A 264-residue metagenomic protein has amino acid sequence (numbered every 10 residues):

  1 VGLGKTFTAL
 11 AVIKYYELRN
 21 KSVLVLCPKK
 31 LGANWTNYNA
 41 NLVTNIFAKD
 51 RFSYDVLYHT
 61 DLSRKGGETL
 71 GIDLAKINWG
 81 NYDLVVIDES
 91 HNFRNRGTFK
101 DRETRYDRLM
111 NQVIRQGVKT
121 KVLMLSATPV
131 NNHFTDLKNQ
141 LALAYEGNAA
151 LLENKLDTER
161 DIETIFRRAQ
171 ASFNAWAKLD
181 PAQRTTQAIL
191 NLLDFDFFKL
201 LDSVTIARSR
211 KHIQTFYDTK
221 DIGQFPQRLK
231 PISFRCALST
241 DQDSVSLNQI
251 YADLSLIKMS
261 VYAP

Functional and structural regions predicted by a protein language model:
L3: ATP-binding Walker
T6-R19, Q112, A144: Walker A/P-loop NTP-binding motif
T8-A11, N20-L42, N131-D136: Conserved Walker A/P-loop ATP-binding site and its immediately adjacent core in helicase/helicase-like ATPase domains
V12-Y15, N41-N45, D73-K76, Q112-V113: A generic secondary-structure signal
L18, K49-R51, G117: Short, well-ordered coil/turn elements that cap or connect secondary structure elements
K30-Y54, A144-N148: Conserved helix-turn-beta segment of the N-terminal RecA-like "Helicase ATP-binding" lobe in SF1/SF2 helicases
Y54-V85, E89-T120, M124-A127, D136 (+1 more regions): Inter-lobe coupling linker of SF2 helicases/translocases
N139-A142: CheY-like receiver
